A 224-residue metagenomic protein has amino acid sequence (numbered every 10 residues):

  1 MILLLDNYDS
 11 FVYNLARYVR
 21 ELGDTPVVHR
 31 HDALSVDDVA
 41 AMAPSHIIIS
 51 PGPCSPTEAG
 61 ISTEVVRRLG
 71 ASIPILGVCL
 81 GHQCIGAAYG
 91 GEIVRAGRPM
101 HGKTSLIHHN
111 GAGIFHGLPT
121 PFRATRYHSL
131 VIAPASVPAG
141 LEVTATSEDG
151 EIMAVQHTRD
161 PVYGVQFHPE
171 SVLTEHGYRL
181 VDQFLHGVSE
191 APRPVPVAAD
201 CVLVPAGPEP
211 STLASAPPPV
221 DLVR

Functional and structural regions predicted by a protein language model:
M1, P74-L76, E92, E142 (+1 more regions): Proline-centered loop/turn at the N-terminus of a beta-strand
I2-L5, D9-G77, Y89, S189: Flexible gly/pro-rich beta->alpha loop and the following alpha-helix that scaffold active-site loops
V27-A33, S105-H108, A124-Y127, A145-E148: Short gly/ser/thr-rich secondary-structure transition/capping motifs
P44-G117, P121, V181: Cysteine-nucleophile active-site neighborhood
C79, H128, H168: Histidine-centered divalent metal-coordination motifs
G113-D160: Catalytic beta-strand/loop cores that center a nucleophilic Ser/Cys/Thr and support acyl-enzyme chemistry
R159, G164-E175: Phosphate-binding/catalytic loops
V172-R224: Acyltransferase
